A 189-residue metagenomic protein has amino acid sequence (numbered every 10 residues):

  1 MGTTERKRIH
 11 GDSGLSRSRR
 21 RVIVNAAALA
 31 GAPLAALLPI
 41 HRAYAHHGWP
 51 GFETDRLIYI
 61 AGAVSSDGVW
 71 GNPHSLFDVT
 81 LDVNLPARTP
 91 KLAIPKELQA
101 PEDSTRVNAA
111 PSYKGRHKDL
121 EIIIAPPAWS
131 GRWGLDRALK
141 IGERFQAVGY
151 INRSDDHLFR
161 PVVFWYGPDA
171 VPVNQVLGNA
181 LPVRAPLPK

Functional and structural regions predicted by a protein language model:
M1-R21, A26-L37: N-terminal secretory signal peptides
Y44-D55: Short boundary/loop segments of OB/S1/cold-shock single-stranded nucleic-acid-binding domains
L57-W70: Structural detector for short beta-strands of small beta-barrel domains
G71-V83: Short aromatic-glycine-enriched beta-strand elements
D82-A110: Mixed-charge, low-complexity intrinsically disordered segments
K118-W133: Beta-strand/loop nucleic-acid-binding surfaces
R132-Q146: Short nucleic-acid-contacting surface segments enriched for D/E, G, S/T with interspersed K/R
N152-N179: OB-fold/S1-family single-stranded nucleic acid-binding modules
